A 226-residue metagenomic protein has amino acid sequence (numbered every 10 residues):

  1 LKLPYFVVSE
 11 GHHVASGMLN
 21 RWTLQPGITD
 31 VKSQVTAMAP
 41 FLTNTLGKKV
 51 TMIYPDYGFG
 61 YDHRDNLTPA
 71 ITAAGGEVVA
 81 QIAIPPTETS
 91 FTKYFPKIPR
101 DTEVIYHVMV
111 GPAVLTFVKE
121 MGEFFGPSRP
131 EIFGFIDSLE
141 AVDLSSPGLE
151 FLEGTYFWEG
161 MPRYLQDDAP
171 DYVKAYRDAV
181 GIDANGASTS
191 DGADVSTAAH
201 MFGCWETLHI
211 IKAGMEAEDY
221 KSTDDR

Functional and structural regions predicted by a protein language model:
L1, E103-F125, T207-I210: Hydrophobic alpha-helical
L1-I82, R129-F157, R163-Y164: Extracytoplasmic ligand/sensor domains, especially the bilobed periplasmic-binding protein
K2-L3, T43-K48, T68-G76, R100 (+3 more regions): Sec-exported extracytoplasmic/periplasmic mature domains
S33-A37, A83-I98: Structural motif
Q34, H63, V110-A113, G203-T207: Catalytic-loop motifs flanking and including active-site residues across diverse enzymes
S90-Y94, A113, D143: Short acidic active-site motifs
M121-L208, M215-Y220: Extracellular/periplasmic periplasmic-binding protein-like sensory domains
T223-R226: Short, well-structured alpha-helical segments that form the helix of a local strand-helix-strand
